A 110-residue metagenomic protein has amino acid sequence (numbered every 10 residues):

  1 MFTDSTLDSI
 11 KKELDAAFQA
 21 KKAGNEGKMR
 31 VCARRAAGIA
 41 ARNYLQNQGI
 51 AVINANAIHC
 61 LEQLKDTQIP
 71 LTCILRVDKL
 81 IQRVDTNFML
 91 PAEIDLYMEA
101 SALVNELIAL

Functional and structural regions predicted by a protein language model:
M1-N25: Charged alpha-helical initiation segments
T3-K11, V31, A51, P70-I74: Membrane-targeting and insertion segments and their boundary/processing signals
T6, N25-M29, M89-L96: Residue-level recognition of alpha-helical structural elements
A23-G27, I50-A51: Short, surface-exposed loop/turn segments at secondary-structure junctions
M29-R30, A36: Solenoid-repeat scaffolds in large eukaryotic assemblies
L45, I50-L110: Long, charged low-complexity segments
